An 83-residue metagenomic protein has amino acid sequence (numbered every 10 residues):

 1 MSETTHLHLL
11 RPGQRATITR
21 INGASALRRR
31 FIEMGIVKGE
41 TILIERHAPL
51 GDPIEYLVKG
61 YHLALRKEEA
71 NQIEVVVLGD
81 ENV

Functional and structural regions predicted by a protein language model:
S2-L9, N82: Ubiquitin-like/PB1-type beta-grasp interaction modules and other compact soluble beta-rich domains
S2-T5, A16, E45, E68-A70: Residue-level signal for pocket-adjacent positions within structured domains
L9-N22, A70: Short, basic/aromatic beta-hairpin or loop at an interaction surface
A16-L65: Amphipathic, hydrophobic secondary-structure cores in small proteins
E55-V83: C-terminal structural segments of small proteins and small subunits
